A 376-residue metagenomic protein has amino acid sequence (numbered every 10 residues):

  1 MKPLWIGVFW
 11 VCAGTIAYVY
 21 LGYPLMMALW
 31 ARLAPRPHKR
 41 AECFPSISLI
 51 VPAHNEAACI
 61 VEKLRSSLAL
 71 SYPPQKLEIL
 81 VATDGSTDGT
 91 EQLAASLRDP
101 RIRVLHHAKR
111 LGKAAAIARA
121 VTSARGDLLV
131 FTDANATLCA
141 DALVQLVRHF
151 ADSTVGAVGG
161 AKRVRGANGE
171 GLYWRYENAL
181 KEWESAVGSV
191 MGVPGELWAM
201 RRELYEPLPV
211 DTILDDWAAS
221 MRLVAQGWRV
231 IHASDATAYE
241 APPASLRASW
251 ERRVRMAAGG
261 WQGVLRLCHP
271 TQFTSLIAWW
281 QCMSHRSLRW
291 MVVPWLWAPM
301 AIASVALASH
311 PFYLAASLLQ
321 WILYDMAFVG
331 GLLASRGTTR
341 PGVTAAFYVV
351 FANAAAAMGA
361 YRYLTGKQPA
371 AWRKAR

Functional and structural regions predicted by a protein language model:
M1-A41, S185: N-terminal membrane-anchoring/stem segments of glycan-assembly enzymes
L29, A41, E240, R289-Q368: Membrane-embedded multi-pass helical conduit in multi-pass membrane proteins, especially envelope-biosynthetic
P45-S48, E78, A218: Cell-envelope/extracellular polymer assembly enzymes that use nucleotide-activated donors
R65-K76: Short, acidic, metal-binding catalytic loop of nucleotide-sugar glycosyltransferases
S66, T83-Q92, K109, A136: A conserved acidic beta->alpha catalytic loop
D99, F150-E177, D211-D215, S220-H285 (+1 more regions): Catalytic donor/gating beta->alpha subdomain of glycosyltransferases that bind UDP-sugars
A114-A116, T122, A140-T212, Y348: Long helical/loop segments within the catalytic core of UDP-sugar-dependent glycosyltransferases, especially the large
L129: Short aromatic/hydrophobic "clamp" motif used to bind/position activated sugar donors
